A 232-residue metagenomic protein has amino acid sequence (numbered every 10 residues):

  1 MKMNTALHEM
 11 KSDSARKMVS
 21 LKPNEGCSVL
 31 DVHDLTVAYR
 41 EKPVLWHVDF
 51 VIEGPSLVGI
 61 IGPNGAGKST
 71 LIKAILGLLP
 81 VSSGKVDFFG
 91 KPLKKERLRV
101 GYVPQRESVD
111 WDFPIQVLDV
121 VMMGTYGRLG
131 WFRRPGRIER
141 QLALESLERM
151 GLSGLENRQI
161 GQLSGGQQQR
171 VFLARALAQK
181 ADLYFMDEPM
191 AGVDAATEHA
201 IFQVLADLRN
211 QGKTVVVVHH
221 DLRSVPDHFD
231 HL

Functional and structural regions predicted by a protein language model:
I61-P63: The feature captures the beta-strand-to-loop junction immediately N-terminal to the Walker
L76: Helix-to-loop junction immediately C-terminal to a conserved catalytic motif
G84-E96: Conserved ABC transporter NBD signature motif
R137-L155: Conserved ABC ATPase "signature" region
Q159-L163, Q167: Conserved ABC ATPase signature
Y184-D187: Catalytic Walker B motif of ABC-type/P-loop ATPase nucleotide-binding domains
H219-H220: H-loop/switch region of ABC-family ATPase nucleotide-binding domains
